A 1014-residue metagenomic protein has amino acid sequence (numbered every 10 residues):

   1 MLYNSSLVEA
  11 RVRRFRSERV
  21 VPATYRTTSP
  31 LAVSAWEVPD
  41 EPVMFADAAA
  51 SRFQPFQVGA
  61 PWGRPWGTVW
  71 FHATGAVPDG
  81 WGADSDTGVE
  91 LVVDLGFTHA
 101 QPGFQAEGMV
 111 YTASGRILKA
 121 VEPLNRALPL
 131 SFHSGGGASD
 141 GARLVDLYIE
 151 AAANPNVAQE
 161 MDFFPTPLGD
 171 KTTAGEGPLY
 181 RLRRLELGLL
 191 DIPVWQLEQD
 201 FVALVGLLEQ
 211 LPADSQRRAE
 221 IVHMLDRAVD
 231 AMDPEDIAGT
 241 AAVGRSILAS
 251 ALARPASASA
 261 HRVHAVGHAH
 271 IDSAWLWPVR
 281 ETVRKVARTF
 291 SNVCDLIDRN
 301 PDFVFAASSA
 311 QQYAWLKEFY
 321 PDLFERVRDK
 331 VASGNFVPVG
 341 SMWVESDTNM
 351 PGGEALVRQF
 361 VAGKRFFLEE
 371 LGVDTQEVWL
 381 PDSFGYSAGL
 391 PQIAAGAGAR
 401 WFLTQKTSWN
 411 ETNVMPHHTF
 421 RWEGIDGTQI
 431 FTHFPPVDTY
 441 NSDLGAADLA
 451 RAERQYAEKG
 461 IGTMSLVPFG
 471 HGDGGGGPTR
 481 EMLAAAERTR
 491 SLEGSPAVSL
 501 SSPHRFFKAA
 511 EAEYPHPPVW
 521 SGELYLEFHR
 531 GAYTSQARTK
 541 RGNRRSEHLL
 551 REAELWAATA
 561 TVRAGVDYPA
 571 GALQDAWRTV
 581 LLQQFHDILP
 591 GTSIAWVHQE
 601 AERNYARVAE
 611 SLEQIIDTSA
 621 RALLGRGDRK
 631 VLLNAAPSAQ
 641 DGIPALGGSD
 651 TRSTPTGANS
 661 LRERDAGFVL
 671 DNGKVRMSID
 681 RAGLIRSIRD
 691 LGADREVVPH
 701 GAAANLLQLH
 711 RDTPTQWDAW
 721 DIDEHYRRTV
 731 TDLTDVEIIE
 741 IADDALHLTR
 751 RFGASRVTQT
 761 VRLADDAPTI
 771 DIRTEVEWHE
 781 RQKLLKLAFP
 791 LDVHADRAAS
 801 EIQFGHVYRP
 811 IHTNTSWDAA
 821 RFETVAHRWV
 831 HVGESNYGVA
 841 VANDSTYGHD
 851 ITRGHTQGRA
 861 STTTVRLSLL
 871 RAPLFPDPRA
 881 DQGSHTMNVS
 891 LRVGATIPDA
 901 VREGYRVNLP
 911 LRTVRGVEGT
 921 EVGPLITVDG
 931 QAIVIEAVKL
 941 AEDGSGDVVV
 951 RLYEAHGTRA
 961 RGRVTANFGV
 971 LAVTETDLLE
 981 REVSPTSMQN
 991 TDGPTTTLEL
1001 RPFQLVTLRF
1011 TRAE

Functional and structural regions predicted by a protein language model:
M1-P42, T173-W277, E547-N659, V938-K939 (+2 more regions): Histidine-centered catalytic/metal-binding microenvironments
P61-W81: Short beta-strands within extracellular/lumenal beta-sheet-rich domains
A83-Y111, L633-A635: Aromatic-lined ligand-binding clefts that engage carbohydrates, nucleic acids, or primary amines
P102-F164: Beta-strand-rich ligand-recognition modules
L124, D230-G239, A269-K285, S308-K317 (+6 more regions): The substrate-binding groove and active-site-proximal loops of carbohydrate-active enzymes, especially glycoside
A203-D233, H270, A274, S408 (+4 more regions): Catalytic grooves of carbohydrate-active enzymes
A249-H264, R288-N300, L316-D374, A388-G396 (+2 more regions): Catalytic alpha-helical scaffold of carbohydrate-active enzymes acting on polysaccharides/glycoconjugates
L390-G396, W409, H418, F434 (+8 more regions): C-terminal (or distal) subdomains of carbohydrate-active enzymes
